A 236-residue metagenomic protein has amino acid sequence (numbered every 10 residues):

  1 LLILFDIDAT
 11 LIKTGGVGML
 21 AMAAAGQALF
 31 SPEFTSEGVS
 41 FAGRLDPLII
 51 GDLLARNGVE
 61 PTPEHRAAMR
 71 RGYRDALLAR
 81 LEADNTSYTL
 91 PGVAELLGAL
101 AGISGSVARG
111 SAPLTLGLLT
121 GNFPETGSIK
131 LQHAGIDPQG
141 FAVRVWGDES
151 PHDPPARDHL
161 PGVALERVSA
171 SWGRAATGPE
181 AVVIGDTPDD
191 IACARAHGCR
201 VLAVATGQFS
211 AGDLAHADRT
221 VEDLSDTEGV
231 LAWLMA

Functional and structural regions predicted by a protein language model:
L1-A42, L48-R56: Active-site neighborhood of HAD-like aspartate-dependent phosphohydrolases
L1-F5, N57, P61, E180 (+1 more regions): Non-catalytic pre-domain segments flanking phosphatase-related domains
L4, A79-L118: Short, acidic loop-to-helix structural element flanking the phosphoryl-transfer center in phosphate-processing enzymes
G117, N122-V182, P188-H197: Substrate-recognition "cap/lid" segment bordering the active-site pocket of phosphatases
V145, R219-S225: Short acidic-hydrophobic, aromatic-tinged amphipathic segments that line or gate anion-handling sites
V183-V221: Acidic, Mg2+-coordinating phosphoryl-transfer loop and its flanking beta/alpha structural elements, shared across
T227-A236: Short amphipathic alpha-helix with an adjacent loop that forms part of the alpha/beta core around
